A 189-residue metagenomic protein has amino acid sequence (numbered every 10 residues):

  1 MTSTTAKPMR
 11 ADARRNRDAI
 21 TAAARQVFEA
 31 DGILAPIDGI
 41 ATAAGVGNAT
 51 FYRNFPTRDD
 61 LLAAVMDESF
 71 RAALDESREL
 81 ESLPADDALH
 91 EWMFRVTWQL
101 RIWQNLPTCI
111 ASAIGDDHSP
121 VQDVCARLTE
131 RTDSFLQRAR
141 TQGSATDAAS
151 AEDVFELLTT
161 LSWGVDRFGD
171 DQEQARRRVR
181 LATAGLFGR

Functional and structural regions predicted by a protein language model:
M1-A43, D60: Basic, helix-initiating cap at the start of DNA-binding domains
M1-T4, E91, E130, S134-T141 (+1 more regions): C-terminal peripheral helix-coil segments that are non-catalytic and often amphipathic
P36-I37, N105-S112, S144, A148-A149: Short, hydrophobic secondary-structure boundary micro-motifs
G45-F55: Short hydrophobic/aromatic patch on the recognition helix
F55, L62-S69: Alpha-helical DNA-contacting segments of helix-turn-helix folds
D60, T97-D133, W163-R167: Short secondary-structure transition hinges
A64, E76-I102, D117-P120, E130: Hydrophobic alpha-helical connector segments
P120-V124, T141-E156, D170-E173: All-alpha amphipathic helical-bundle segments outside canonical DNA-binding/catalytic cores that form hydrophobic
